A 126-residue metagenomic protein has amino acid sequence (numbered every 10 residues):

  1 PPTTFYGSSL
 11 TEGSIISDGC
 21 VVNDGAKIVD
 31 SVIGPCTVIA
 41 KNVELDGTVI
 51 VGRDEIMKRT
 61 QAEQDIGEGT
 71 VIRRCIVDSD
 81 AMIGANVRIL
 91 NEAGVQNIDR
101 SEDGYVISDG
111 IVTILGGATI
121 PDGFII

Functional and structural regions predicted by a protein language model:
P1-I126: Left-handed beta-helix
